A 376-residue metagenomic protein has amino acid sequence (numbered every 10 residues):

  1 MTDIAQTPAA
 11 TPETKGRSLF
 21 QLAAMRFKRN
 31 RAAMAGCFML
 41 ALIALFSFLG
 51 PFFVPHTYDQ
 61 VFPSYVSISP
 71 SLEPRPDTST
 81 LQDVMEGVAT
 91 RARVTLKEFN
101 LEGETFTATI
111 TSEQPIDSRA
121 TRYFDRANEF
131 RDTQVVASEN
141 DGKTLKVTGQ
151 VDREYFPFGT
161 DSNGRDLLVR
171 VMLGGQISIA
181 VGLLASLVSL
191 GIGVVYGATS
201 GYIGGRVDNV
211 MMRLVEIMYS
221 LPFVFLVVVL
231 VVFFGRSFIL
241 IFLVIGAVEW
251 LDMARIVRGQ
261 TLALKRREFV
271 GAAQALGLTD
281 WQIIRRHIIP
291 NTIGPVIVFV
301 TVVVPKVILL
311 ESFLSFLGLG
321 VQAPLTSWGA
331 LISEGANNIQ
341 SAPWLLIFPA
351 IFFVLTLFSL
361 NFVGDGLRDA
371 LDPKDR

Functional and structural regions predicted by a protein language model:
M1-S189, N338-F348, V354-F358, R368-R376: Gly/Trp-centered helix-boundary motif
T160-R376: Alpha-helical transmembrane segments of integral membrane proteins, especially multi-pass inner/plasma-membrane
